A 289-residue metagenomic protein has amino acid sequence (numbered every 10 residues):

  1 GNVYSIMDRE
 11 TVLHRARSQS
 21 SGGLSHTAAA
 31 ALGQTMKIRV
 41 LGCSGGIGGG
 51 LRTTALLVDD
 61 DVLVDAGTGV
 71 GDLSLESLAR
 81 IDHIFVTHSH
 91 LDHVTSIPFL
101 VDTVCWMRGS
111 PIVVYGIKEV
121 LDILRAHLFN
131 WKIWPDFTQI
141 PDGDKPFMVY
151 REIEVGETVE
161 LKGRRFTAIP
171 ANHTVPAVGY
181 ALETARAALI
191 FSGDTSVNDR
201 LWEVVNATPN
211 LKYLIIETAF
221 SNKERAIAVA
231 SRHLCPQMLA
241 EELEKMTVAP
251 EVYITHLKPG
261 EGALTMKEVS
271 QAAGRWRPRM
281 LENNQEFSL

Functional and structural regions predicted by a protein language model:
M36-S77, V178-G193: Conserved beta-strand hairpin/beta-sheet module of binuclear metal-dependent hydrolase folds, prominently
C43-S44, D61, A66-T68, S89 (+5 more regions): Active-site metal-binding loops of divalent metal-dependent hydrolases
V70-G116, L211-K212: Active-site metal-binding motif and surrounding structural segment of the metallo-beta-lactamase
I112-E119, Y253-T255: Short internal beta-strands
E119-A177, R275-F287: Metallo-beta-lactamase
R151-P209: Catalytic core of the metallo-beta-lactamase
N198-E286: Cap/insert and terminal regions of metallo-dependent hydrolase folds
